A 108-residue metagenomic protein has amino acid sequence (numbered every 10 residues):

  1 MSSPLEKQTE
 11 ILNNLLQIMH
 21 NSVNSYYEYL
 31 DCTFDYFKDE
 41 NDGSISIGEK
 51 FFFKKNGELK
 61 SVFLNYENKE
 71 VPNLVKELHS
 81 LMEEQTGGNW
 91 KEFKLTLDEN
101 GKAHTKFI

Functional and structural regions predicted by a protein language model:
M1-F34: N-terminal leader/targeting segments
L5-N13, I45-I47, F53, N65-P72: Low-complexity, intrinsically disordered regions enriched in charged/polar residues
L15-V23, L74-T86: Hydrophobic, Leu/Ile/Phe/Ala-enriched alpha-helical segments that form helix-helix packing faces
Y27-D39, W90, K94-D98: DNA polymerase processivity clamps
K38-E58: Extended intrinsically disordered, low-complexity coil regions enriched in Ser, Thr, Gly, Ala and often Pro
G48-F52, A103-I108: Short, low-complexity, polybasic intrinsically disordered segments
K55-L81: Short, hydrophobic/π-rich interface segment
M82-F107: Short, compact, well-ordered microdomains
